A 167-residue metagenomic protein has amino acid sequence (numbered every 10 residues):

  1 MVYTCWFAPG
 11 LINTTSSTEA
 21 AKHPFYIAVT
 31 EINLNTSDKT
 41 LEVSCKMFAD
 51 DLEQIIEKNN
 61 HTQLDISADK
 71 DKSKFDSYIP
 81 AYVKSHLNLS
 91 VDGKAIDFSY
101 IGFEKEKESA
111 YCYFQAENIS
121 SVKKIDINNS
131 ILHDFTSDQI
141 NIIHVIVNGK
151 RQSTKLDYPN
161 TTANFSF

Functional and structural regions predicted by a protein language model:
M1-H23: Bacterial Sec-dependent N-terminal signal peptides
A20-F167: N-terminal soluble domains immediately following signal/targeting peptides that reside in extracytoplasmic
